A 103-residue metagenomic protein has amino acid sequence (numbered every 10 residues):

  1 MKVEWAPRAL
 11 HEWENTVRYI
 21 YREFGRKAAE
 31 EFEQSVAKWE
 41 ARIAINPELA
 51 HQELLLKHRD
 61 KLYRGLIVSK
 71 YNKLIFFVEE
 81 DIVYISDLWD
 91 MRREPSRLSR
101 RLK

Functional and structural regions predicted by a protein language model:
K2-L62: Basic, Lys/Arg-enriched alpha-helical interface segments
V68-K103: Enriched for short, Lys/Arg-rich terminal
